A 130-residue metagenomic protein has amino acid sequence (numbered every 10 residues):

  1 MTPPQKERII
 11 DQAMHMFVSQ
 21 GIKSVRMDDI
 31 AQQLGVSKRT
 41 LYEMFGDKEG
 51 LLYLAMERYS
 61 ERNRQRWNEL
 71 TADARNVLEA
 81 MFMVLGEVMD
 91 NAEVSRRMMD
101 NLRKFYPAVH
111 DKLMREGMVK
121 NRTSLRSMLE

Functional and structural regions predicted by a protein language model:
M1-Q20, S24-V36, E43, G50-Y53: Basic, helix-initiating cap at the start of DNA-binding domains
I10, F82, R122, R126-L129: An amphipathic alpha-helix signature
M44-F45, M128: Residues in the recognition helix of alpha-helical DNA-binding motifs
G46, R75, P107-A108: Proline-centered flexible-loop/turn and helix-kink motifs
L54, R58, Q65-M98: Hydrophobic alpha-helical connector segments
E87-V119, R126-S127: Amphipathic alpha-helical segments used for helix-helix packing
